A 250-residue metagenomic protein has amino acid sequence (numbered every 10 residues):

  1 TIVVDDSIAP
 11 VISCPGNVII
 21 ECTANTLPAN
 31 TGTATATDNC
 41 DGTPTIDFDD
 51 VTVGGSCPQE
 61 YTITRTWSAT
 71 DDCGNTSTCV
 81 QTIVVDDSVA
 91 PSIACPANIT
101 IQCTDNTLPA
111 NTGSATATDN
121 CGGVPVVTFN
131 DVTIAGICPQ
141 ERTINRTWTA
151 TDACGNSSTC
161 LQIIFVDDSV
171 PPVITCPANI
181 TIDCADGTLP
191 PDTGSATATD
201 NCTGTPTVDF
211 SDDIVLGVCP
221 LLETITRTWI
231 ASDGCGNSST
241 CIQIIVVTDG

Functional and structural regions predicted by a protein language model:
T1-G250: Proline-threonine-serine-rich low-complexity tracts
